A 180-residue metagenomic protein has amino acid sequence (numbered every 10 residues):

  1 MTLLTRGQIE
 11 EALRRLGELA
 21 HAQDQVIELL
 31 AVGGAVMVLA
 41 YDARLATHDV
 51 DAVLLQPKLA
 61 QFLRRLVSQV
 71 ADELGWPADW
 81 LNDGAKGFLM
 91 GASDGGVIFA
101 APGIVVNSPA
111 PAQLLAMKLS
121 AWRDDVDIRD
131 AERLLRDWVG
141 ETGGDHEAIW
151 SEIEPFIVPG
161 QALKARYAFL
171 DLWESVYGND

Functional and structural regions predicted by a protein language model:
M1-D180: Compositionally biased terminal segments of proteins
